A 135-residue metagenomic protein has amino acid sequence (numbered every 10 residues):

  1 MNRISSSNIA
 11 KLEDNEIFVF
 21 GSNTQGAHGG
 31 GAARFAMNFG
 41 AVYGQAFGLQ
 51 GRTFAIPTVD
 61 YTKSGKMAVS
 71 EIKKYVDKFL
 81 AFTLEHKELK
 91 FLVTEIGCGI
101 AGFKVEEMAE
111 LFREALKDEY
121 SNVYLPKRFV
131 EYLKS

Functional and structural regions predicted by a protein language model:
M1-S135: Macrodomain-like recognition of ADP-ribose-binding/processing modules
